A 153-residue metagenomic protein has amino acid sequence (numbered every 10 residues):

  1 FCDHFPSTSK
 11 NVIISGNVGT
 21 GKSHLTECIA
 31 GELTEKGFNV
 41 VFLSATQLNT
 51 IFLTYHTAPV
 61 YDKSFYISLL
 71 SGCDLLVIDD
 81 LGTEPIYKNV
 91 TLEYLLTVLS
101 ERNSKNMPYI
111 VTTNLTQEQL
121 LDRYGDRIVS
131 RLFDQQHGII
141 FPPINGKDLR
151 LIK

Functional and structural regions predicted by a protein language model:
F1-P6: Pre-Walker A adenine-sensing motif
T8-T26: Walker A/P-loop nucleotide-binding motif
I13, V41-L43, V111: A structural signal for short, well-ordered beta-strand segments and their strand-loop junctions that often border
H24-F38: P-loop NTPase Walker A phosphate-binding motif
A30, L48-Y55, L81-K153: Replace "adjacent to P-loop NTPase cores in ATP/GTP-dependent enzymes" with "adjacent to NTP-binding cores
T34, F38-G72, N89: Short glycine-rich substrate-engagement loop in P-loop NTPases that contacts/grips substrate
F38-N39, G72-L75, K105-V111: Loop/turn-to-beta-strand initiation segments
